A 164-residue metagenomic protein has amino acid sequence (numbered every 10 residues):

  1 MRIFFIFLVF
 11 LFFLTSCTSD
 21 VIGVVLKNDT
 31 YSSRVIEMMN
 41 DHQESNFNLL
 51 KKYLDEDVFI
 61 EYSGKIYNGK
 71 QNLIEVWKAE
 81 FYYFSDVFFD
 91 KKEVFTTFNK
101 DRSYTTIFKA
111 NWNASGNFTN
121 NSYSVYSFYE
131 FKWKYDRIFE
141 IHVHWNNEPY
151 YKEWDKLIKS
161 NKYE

Functional and structural regions predicted by a protein language model:
F4-L14: Sec-dependent N-terminal signal peptides
S16-K52, N161-E164: Short, low-complexity N-terminal intrinsically disordered segments enriched in polar/charged residues
V35, H42-Q43, L54, W77 (+2 more regions): Hydrophobic alpha-helical core bundles mediating ligand binding, dimerization, or RNAP-core interactions
M38, L49-K51, V58, G69 (+3 more regions): Hydrophobic pocket/interface hotspot
F47-K52, E56-F98: A solvent-exposed, acidic/Ser-Thr-rich amphipathic alpha-helical stretch
I107-E148: Exposed beta-sheet edge and beta->alpha loop/turn motif
F139-E164: Low-complexity, intrinsically disordered terminal/linker segments enriched in charged and Gly/Pro repeats
